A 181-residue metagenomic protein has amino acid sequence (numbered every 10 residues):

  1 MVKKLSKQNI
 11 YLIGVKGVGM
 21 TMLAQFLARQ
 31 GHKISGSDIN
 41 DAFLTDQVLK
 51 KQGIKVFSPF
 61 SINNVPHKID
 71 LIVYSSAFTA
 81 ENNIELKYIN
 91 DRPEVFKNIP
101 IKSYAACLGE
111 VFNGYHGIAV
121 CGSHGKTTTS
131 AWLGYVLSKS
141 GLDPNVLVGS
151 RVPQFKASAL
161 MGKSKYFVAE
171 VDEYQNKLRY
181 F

Functional and structural regions predicted by a protein language model:
M1-S103: N-terminal leader/targeting and accessory segments in enzymes
K3-K4, F26-R29, N63-H67, A80-F181: Phosphate-binding loop of NTP-binding sites
